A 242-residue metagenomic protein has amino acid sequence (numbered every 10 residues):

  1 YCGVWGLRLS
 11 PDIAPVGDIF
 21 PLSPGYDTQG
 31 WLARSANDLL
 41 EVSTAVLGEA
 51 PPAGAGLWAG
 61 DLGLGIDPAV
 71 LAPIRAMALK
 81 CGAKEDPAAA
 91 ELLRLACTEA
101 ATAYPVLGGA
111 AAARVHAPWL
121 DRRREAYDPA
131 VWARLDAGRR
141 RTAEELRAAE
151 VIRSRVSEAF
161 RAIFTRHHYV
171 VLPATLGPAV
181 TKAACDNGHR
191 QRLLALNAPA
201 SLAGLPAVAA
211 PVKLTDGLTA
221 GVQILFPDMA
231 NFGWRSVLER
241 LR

Functional and structural regions predicted by a protein language model:
Y1-G63, L205-R242: Structural helix-boundary/capping segments
C2, R34-T44, A69-P73, L107-A111 (+6 more regions): Conserved active-site and cofactor/substrate-binding residues in soluble primary-metabolism enzymes
F20-L22, P105-G108, H189-Q191, N197: Short Gly/Pro-enriched turn/cap motifs at secondary-structure boundaries
L39, H116, V171: Residue-level signal for inorganic ion chemistry
T44-G109, R139-R140, K213: Gly/Ser-rich, acidic/histidine-flanked active-site/gating loops
V70-A89, A117-R122, E145-H167: Acyltransferase
P105-S154, A209-G221: Short helix-loop capping/hinge segments that flank enzyme active sites or metal/cofactor-binding pockets
E145-R242: Glycine-rich, small-residue loops and helix-cap segments that act as flexible hinges at active-site edges
